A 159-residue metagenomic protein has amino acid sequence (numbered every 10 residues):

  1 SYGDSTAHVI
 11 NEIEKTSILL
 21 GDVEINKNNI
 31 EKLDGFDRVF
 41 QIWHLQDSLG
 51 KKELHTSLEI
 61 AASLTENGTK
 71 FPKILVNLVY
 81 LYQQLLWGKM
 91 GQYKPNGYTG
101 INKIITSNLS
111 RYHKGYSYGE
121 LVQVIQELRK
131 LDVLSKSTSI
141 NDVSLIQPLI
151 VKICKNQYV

Functional and structural regions predicted by a protein language model:
S1-W43, S48: Long, charge-dense, solvent-exposed interaction surfaces that engage phosphate-rich ligands
G21, Q41-G50, L54-V159: C-terminal alpha-helical interaction modules of replication/initiation AAA+ assemblies
